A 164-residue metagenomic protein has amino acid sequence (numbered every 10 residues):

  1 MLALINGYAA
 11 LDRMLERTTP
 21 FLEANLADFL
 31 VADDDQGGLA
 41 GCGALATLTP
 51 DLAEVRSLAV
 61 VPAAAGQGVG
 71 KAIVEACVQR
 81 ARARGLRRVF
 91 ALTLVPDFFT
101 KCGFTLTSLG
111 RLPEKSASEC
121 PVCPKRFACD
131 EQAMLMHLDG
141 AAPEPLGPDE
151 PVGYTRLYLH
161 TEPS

Functional and structural regions predicted by a protein language model:
M1-E16, D33-D34, G38, E131-A133 (+1 more regions): Short amphipathic alpha-helix that is part of the acyltransferase structural core
F21-V31, E54, F127-A128: A short helix-loop-beta-strand connector motif used in the catalytic cores of GNAT acetyltransferases and, in some
V31, G38-T47, D51-A59: Conserved beta-strand in the GNAT
G43, E54, L109, K115 (+1 more regions): Membrane-topology and secretion signals of cell-surface/extracellular proteins
V60, G66-A81, A91: Conserved acetyl-CoA-binding loop-helix of GNAT-fold acetyltransferases
R87, T93-K125: Conserved active-site alpha-helix within GNAT-family acetyltransferase domains
